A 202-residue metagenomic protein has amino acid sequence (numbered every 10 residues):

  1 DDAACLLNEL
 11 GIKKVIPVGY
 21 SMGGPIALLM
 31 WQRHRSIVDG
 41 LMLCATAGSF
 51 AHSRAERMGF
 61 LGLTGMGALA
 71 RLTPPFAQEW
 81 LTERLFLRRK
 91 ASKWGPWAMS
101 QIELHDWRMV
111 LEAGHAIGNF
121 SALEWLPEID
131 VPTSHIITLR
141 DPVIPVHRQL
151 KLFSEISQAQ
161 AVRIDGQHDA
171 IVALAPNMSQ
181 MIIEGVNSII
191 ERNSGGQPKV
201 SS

Functional and structural regions predicted by a protein language model:
D1-V15: Conserved acidic catalytic loop of the alpha/beta-hydrolase fold
G19-G23, A27: Gly/Ala-rich beta-loop-alpha elbow adjacent to hydrolase catalytic centers
Q32, D39-L69: Flexible "cap/lid" loop of the alpha/beta hydrolase fold
H52-R57, L72-P127: Conserved alpha/beta-hydrolase catalytic His-Asp/Glu region
A122, V131, P145-F153: Short alpha-helix in the alpha/beta-hydrolase fold that links the catalytic acid
I129, H135-I137, D141: Short beta-strand/loop motif that positions the catalytic acidic residue of the alpha/beta-hydrolase fold
L139-I144, D169: Acidic catalytic loop of the alpha/beta-hydrolase fold
A159-S202: Catalytic active-site module of serine/aspartate enzymes centered on a nucleophile-bearing elbow/loop
